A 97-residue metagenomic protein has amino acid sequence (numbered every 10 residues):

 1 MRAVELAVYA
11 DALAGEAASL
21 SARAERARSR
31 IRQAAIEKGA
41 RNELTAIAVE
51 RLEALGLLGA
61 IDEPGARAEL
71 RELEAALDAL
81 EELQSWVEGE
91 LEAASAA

Functional and structural regions predicted by a protein language model:
M1-S19, A54-I61, A97: Short, charge-rich amphipathic alpha-helices with coiled-coil/heptad character
E5-V8, A12, E50, A68 (+2 more regions): Alpha-helical oligomerization interfaces
L13, A17-A34, L73, L80 (+1 more regions): Non-transmembrane amphipathic alpha-helical segments
S19-A60: Extended alpha-helical coiled-coil "stalk/arm" regions that act as elongated linkers or oligomerization scaffolds
E63-G65: Charged, amphipathic alpha-helical scaffolding segments
A68-A97: Amphipathic alpha-helical binding modules
